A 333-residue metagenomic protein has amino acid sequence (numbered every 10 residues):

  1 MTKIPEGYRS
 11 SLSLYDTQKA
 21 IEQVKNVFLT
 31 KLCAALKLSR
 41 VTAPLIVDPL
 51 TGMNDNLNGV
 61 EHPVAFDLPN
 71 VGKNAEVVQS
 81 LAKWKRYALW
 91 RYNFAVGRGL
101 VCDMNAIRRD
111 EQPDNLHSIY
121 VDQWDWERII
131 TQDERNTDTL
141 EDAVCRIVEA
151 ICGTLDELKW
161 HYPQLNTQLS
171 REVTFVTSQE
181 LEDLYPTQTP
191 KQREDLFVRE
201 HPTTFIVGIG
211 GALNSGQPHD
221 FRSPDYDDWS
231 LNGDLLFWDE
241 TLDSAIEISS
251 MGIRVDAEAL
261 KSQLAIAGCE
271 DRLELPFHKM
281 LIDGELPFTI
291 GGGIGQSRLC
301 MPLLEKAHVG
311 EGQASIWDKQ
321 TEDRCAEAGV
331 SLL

Functional and structural regions predicted by a protein language model:
M1-H117, D125-I129: Class II aminoacyl-tRNA synthetase-like tRNA-binding/catalytic domains
D16-K19, Q23, V27, R135-D142 (+4 more regions): Generic recognition of stable, solvent-exposed alpha-helical segments in well-folded globular domains
I21-V24, F28-L32, V64-F66, V77 (+7 more regions): Generic structural hydrophobic/aromatic packing signal, biased to beta-strands
L32-R40, I147-L158, A307: A generic secondary-structure signal for well-formed alpha-helical elements
D48-G52, Q168-V176, D318: N-terminal pre-domains immediately preceding structured catalytic cores
R98-L100, V121-D125, H201-T203, D243-A245: Extracellular structured ligand-interaction cores
C102-Q188, Q192: Extended, charged alpha-beta segments that form solvent-exposed binding/catalytic grooves in nucleic-acid-handling
I107, S178-L333: A translation/RNA-centric and nucleic-acid-associated enzymatic feature enriched in Class II aminoacyl-tRNA synthetases
